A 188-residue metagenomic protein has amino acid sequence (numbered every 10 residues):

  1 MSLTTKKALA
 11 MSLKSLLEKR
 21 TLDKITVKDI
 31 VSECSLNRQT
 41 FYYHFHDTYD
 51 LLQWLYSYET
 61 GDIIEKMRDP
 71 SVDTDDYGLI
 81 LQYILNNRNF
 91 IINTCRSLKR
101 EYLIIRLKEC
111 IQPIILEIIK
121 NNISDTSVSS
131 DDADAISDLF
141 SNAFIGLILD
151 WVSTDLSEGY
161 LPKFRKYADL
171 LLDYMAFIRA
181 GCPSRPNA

Functional and structural regions predicted by a protein language model:
M1-R20, K24-I25: Basic, helix-initiating cap at the start of DNA-binding domains
K7-S15, E33, D50-P70, D75 (+3 more regions): Alpha-helical structural segments
L16-D50: Helix-turn-helix
Y58-D62, N87, I91, I114-N122 (+2 more regions): A short secondary-structure junction motif
M67, I91-C95, N122-D125, W151-D155 (+1 more regions): Secondary-structure edge/capping motif, primarily at the C-terminal ends of alpha-helices and the immediately following
T74-N89, D138, N142, G146 (+1 more regions): Amphipathic alpha-helical segments that line or abut small-molecule/effector binding pockets and mediate allosteric
R100-D125, D131-G146, A176: Amphipathic alpha-helical packing segments from all-alpha helical-bundle domains
S153-A188: C-terminal peripheral helix-coil segments that are non-catalytic and often amphipathic
